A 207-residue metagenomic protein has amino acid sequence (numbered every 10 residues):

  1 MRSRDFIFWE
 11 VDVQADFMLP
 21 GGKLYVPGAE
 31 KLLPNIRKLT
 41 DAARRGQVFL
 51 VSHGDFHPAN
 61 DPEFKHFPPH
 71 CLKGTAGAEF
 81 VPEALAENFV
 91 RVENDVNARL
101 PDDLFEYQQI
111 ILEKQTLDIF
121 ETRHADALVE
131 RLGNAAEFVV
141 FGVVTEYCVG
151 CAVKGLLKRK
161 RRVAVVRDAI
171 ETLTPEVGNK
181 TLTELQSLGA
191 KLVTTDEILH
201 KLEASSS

Functional and structural regions predicted by a protein language model:
R2-F8: Extreme N-terminal starter segment of soluble prokaryotic enzymes
D5, F49, E137, R161-A164: Residues at the starts of beta-strands that form the adenosine-phosphate
W9-V11, G54, R167: Active-site flanking residues adjacent to catalytic metal/cofactor-binding acidic residues
G21-A29, H66-C71: Short glycine-enriched, charge-decorated loop/helix-capping segments at active-site entrances that position
P34-E137: Active-site alpha/beta core segments
I36-A42, Y147-K158: Histidine-anchored nucleotide/phosphate-binding helix
V139-G142, R162-P175, T195: A short glycine-rich beta-strand->turn/loop micro-motif centered on a GG-aromatic cluster
A190-K201: Short acidic-hydrophobic, aromatic-tinged amphipathic segments that line or gate anion-handling sites
